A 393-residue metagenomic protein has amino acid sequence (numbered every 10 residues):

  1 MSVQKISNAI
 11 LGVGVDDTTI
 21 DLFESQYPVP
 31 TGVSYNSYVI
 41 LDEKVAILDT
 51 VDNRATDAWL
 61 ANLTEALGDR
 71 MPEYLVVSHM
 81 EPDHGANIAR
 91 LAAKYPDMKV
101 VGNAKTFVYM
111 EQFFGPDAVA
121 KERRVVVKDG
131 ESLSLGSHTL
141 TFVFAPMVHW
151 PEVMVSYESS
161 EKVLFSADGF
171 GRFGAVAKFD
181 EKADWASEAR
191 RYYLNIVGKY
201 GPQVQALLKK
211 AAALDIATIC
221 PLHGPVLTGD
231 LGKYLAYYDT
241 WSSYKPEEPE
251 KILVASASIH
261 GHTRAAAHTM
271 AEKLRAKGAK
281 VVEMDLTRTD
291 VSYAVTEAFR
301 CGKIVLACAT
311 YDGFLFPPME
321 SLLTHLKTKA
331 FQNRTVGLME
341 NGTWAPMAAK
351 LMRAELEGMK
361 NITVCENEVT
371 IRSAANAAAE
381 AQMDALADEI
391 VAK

Functional and structural regions predicted by a protein language model:
V3-E65, V155-E158, K162-F165, T263: Conserved beta-strand hairpin/beta-sheet module of binuclear metal-dependent hydrolase folds, prominently
Q4-N8, V101-V153, Y200-A206: Metallo-beta-lactamase
E43, R54-V101: Active-site metal-binding motif and surrounding structural segment of the metallo-beta-lactamase
L48-T50, P72-M80, K99-N103, L164-D168 (+1 more regions): Active-site neighborhood of phospho(di)ester-bond hydrolases with catalytic His/Asp-centered motifs
N87, D290-A294: Short acidic active-site motifs
V176, D180, D184-I219, H223-V226 (+2 more regions): FMN-binding flavodoxin-like domain, especially the glycine-rich phosphate-binding loop
C220-E248: Short N-terminal or domain-adjacent regulatory/targeting segments
A255-K277: Short, charged N-terminal beta->alpha structural module
